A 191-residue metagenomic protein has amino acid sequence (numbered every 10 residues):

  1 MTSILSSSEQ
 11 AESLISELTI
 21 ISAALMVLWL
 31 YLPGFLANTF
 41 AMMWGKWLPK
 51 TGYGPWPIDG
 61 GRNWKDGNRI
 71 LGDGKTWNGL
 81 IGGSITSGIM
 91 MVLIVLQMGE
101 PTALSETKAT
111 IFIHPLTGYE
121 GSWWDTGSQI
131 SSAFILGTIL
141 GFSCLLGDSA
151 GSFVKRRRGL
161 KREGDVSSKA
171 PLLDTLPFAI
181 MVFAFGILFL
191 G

Functional and structural regions predicted by a protein language model:
M1-G191: Hydrophobic alpha-helical transmembrane segments
